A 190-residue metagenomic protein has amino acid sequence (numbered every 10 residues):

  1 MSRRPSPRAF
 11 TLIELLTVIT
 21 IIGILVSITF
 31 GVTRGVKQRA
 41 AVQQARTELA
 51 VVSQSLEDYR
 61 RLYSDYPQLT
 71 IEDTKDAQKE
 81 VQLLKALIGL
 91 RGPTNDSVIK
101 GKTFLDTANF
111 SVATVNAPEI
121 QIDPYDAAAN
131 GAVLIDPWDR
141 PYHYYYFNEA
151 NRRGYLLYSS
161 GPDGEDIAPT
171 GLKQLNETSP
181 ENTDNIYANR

Functional and structural regions predicted by a protein language model:
M1-P5: N-terminal secretory signal peptides that target proteins for export/translocation
S6-V36, A41, A45: N-terminal single-pass transmembrane signal-anchor helix
V42-R190: N-terminal pilin/flagellin-like segments and related low-complexity appendage regions
